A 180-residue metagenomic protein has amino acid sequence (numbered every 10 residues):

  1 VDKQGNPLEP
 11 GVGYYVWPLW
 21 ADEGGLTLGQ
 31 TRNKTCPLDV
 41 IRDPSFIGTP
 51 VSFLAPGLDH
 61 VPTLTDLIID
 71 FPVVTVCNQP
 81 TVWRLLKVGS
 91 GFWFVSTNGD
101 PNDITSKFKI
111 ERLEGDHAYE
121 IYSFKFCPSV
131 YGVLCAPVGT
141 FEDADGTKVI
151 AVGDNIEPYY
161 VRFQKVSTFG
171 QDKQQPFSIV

Functional and structural regions predicted by a protein language model:
V1-T27, T31-K34, D66-V180: Extracellular glycan/ECM-engagement signal in secreted proteins
C36-P80: Structured domain cores in non-transmembrane regions
